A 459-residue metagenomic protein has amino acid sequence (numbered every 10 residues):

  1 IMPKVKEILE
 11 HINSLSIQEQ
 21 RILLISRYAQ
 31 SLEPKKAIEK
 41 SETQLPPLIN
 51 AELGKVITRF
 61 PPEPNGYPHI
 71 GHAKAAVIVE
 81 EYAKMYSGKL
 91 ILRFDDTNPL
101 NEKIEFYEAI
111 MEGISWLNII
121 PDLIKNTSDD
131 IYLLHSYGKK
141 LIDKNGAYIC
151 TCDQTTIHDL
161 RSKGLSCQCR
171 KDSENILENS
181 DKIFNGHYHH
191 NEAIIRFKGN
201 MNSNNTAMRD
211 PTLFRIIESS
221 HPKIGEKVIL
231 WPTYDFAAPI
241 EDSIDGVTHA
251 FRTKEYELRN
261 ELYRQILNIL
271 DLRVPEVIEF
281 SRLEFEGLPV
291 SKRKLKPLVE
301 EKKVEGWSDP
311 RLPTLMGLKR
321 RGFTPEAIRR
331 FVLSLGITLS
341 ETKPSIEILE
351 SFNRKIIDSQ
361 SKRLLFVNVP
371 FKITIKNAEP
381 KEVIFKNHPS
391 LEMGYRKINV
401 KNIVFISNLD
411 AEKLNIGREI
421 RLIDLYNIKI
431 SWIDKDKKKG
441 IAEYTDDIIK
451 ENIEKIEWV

Functional and structural regions predicted by a protein language model:
I1-F236, V274-R282: NTP-dependent nucleotidyl-transfer catalytic core
M2-L9, L349-I357: Short amphipathic alpha-helical coiled-coil/interface segments
T58-N65, I91-T97, S243-F251, D309-L315 (+1 more regions): Glycine- and acidic
K144-L295, K303, F352-N353, D358-K362 (+2 more regions): Active-site cores that bind ATP or allylic diphosphates and position pyrophosphate for catalysis
E255, V304, G317-K343: A conserved active-site cap/scaffold subdomain adjacent to cofactor or substrate pockets
Q265, P297, R330-I356: Hydrophobic, mid-to-C-terminal alpha-helical segments
V299-W307, R311-L318: Extended, non-catalytic structural segments that build the interaction scaffolds of large macromolecular assemblies
